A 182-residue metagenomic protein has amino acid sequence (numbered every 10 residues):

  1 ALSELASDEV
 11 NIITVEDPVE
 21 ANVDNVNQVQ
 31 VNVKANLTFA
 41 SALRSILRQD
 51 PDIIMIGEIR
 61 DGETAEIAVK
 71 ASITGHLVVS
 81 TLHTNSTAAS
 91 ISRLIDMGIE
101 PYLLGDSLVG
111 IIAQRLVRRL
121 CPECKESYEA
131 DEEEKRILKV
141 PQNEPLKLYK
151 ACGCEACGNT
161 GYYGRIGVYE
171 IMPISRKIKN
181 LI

Functional and structural regions predicted by a protein language model:
A1-I182: Short, flexible helix-loop junctions that flank or precede catalytic/ligand sites
